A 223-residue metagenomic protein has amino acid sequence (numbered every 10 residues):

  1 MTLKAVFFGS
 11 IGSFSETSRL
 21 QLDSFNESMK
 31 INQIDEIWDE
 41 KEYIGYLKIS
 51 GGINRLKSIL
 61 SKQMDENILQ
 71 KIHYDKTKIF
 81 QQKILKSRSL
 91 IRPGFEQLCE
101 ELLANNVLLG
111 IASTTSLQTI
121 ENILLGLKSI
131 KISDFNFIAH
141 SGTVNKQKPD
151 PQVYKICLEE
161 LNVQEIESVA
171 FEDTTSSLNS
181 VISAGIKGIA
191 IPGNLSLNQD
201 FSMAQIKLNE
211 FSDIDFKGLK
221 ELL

Functional and structural regions predicted by a protein language model:
M1-L3, S116-Q118, N122-L223: Asp-based, Mg2+/Mn2+-dependent phosphohydrolase catalytic module
T2-P93, E101-N105: N-terminal helical cap/lid subdomain that shapes the substrate entry/recognition surface in HAD-like hydrolases
S13, T17, S113, S177: Ser/Thr-glycine-rich phosphate-binding loops at phosphate-binding pockets of nucleotides, nucleotide cofactors
F25, F95-L127, V181: Substrate-recognition element of Asp-dependent hydrolases with the DxDx(T/V) motif
L47, N67, K86, L90-P93 (+4 more regions): Residues at secondary-structure transition points
L69-Q70, R92, E96, I132-F135 (+1 more regions): Short, structured helix-loop boundary elements
